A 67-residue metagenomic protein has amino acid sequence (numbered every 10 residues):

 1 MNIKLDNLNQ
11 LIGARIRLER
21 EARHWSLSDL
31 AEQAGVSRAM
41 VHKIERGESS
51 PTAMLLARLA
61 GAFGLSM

Functional and structural regions predicted by a protein language model:
M1-L11: A detector for short, charged/polar N-terminal pre-domain segments
A14-A31: Short basic helix-loop element that most often maps to the first helix and adjoining turn of HTH DNA-binding modules
H24, S50-A53: Residue at a beta-strand N-cap/secondary-structure junction
S28, A39, A57: Residues within helix-turn-helix
G35-S49: Recognition helix of helix-turn-helix/homeodomain-like DNA-binding domains that insert into the DNA major groove
M54-M67: DNA major-groove recognition helix of helix-turn-helix/homeodomain DNA-binding modules
